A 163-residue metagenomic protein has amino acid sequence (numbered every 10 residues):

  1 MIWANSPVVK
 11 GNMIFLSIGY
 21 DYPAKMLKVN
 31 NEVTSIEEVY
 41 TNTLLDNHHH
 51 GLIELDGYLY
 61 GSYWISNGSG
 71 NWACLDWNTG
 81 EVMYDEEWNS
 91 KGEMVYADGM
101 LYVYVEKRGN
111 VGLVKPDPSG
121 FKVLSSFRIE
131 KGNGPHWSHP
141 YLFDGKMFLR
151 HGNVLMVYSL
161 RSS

Functional and structural regions predicted by a protein language model:
M1-S163: Noncatalytic, solvent-exposed loop/strand surfaces of beta-propeller-type extracellular/periplasmic domains
